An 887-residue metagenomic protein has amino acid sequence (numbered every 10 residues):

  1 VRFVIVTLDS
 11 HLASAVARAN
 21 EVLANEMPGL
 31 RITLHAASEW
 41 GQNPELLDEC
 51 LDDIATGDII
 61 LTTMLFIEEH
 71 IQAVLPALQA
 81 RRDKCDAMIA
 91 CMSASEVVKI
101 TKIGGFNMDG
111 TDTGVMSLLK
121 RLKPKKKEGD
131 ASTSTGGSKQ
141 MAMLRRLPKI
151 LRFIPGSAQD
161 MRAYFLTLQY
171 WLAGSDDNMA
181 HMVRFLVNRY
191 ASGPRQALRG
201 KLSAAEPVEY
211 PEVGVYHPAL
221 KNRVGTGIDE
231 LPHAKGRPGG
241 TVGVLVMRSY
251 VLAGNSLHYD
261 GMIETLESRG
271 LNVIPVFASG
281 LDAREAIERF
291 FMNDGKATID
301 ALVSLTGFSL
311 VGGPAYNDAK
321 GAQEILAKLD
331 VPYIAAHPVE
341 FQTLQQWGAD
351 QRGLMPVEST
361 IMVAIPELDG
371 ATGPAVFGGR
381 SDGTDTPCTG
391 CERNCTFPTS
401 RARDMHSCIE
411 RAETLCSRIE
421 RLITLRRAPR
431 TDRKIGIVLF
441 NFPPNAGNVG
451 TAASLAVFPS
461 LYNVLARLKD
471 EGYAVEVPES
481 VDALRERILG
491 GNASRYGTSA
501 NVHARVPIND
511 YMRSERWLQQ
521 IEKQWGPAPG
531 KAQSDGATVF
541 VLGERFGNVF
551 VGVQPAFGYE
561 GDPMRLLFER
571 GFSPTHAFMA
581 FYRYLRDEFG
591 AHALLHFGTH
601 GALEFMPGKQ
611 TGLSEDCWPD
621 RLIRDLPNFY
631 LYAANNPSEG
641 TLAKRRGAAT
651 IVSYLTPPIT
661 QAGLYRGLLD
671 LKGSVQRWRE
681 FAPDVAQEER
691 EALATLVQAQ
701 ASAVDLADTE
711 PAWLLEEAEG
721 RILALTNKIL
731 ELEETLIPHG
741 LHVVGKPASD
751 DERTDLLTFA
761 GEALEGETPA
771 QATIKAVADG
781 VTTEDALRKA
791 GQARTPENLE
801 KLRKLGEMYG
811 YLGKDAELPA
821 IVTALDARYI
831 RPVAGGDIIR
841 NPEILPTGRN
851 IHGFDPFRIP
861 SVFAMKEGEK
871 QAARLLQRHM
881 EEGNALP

Functional and structural regions predicted by a protein language model:
V1-C50, A55-P887: Ligand/cofactor-recognition surfaces for anionic moieties
